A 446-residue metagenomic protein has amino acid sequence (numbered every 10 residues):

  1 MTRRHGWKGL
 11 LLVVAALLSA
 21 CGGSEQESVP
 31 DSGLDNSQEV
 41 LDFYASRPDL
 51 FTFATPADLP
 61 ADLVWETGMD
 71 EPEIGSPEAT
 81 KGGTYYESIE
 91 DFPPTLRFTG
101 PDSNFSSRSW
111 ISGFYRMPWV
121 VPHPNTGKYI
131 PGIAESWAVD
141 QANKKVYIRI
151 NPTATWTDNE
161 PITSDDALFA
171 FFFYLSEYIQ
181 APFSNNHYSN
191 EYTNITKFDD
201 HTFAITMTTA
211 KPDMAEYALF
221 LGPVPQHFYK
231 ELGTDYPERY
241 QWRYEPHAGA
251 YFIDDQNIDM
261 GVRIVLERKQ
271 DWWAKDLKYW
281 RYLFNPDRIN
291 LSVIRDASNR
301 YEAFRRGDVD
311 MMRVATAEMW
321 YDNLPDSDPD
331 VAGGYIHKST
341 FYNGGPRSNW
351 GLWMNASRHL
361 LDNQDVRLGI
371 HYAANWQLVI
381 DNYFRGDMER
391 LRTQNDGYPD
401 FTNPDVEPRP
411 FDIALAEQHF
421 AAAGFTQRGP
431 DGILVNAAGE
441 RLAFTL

Functional and structural regions predicted by a protein language model:
L18-A20: C-terminal motif of bacterial Sec signal peptides marking the signal peptidase cleavage site
T52-E73, G82-Q141, F172, P246: N-terminal lobe/hinge region of extracytoplasmic solute-binding protein
E78-T80, S184-G233, R239-Q241, A250-N257: Surface-exposed binding/hinge segments that line and control ligand-binding clefts or catalytic entry sites
G82-D91, E135, K145-I148, A167-A170 (+5 more regions): Short, well-ordered beta-strand elements
N104-F105, W110-M117, V121-N125, F220-R288 (+2 more regions): Gly/Pro-rich hinge or "lid" segments in bacterial periplasmic/extracellular proteins
E135-Q180, A204, R300-A303, L360-D362: Aromatic- and charge-enriched surface segment that lines or borders ligand/interaction sites
S176-S184, N194-K197, D254-V265, S292-R358 (+3 more regions): Extracellular/periplasmic solute-recognition and catalytic clefts
E267, L361-L446: Append "and occasionally in soluble cytosolic enzymes with long acidic Gly/Pro-rich linkers
